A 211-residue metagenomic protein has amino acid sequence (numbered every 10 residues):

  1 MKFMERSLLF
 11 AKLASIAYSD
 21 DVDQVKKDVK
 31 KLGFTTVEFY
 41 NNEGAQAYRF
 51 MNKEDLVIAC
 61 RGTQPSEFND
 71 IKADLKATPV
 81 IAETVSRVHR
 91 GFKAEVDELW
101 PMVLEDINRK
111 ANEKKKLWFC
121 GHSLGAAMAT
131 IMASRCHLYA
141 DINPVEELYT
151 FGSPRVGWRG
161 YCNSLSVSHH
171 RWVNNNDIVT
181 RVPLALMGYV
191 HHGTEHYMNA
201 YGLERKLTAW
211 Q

Functional and structural regions predicted by a protein language model:
M1-C120, L124-Q211: Non-catalytic, mobile gating and regulatory segments of ester bond hydrolases
